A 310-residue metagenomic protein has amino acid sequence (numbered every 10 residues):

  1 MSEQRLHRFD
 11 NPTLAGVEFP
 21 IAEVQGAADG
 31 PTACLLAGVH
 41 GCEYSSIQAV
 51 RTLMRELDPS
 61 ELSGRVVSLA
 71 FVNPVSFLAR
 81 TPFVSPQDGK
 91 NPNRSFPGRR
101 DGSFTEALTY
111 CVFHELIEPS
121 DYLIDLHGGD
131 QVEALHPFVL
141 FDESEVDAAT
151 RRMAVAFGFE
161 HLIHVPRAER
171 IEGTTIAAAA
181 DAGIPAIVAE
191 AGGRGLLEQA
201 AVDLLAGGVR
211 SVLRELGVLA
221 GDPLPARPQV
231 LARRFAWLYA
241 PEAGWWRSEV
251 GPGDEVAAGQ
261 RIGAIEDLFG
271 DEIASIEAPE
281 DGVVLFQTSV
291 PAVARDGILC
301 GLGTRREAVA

Functional and structural regions predicted by a protein language model:
M1-A310: Structured catalytic-domain cores with a bias toward divalent-metal coordination
